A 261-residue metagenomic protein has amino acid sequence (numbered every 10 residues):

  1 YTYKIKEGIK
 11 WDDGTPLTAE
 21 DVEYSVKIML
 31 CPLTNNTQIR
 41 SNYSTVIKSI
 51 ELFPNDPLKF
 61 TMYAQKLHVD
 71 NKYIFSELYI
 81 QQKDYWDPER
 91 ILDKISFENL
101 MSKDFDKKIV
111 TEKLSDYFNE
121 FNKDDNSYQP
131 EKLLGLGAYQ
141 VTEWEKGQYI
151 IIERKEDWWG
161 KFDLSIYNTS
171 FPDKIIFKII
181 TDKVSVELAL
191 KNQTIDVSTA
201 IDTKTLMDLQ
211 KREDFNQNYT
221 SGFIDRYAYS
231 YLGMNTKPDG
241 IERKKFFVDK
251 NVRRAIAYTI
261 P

Functional and structural regions predicted by a protein language model:
T2-Q38, S49-F53, L67, S127-K132 (+1 more regions): Extracytoplasmic/periplasmic ligand-capture domains
K4, R40-D116, E145: Surface-exposed binding/hinge segments that line and control ligand-binding clefts or catalytic entry sites
C31, I80, D87, N119 (+2 more regions): Generic surface-pattern signal
K113-K132: Intrinsically disordered, low-complexity acidic Ser/Thr-rich regulatory segments
